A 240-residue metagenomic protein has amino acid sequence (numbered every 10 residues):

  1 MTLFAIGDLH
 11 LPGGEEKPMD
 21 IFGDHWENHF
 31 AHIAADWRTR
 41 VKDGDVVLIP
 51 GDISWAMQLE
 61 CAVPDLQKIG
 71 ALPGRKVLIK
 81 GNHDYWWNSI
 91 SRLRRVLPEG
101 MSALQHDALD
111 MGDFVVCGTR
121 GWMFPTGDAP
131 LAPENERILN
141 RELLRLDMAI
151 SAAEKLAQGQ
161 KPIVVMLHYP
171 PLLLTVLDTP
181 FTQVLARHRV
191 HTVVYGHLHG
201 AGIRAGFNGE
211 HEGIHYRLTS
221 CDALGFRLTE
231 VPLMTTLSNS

Functional and structural regions predicted by a protein language model:
T2, E15-M111, L177-V190, G213-S220: Core catalytic region of metal-dependent phosphoesterases/phosphodiesterases, especially metallo-beta-lactamase-like
T2-D8: Short, hydrophobic/glycine-enriched beta-strand segments
G7, K80, D107, R120 (+2 more regions): Residues at the C-termini of beta-strands that transition into short coil/loop
D8, G51-D52, G81-N82, H168 (+1 more regions): Active-site glycine-centered loops adjacent to acidic/histidine catalytic or metal-binding residues that shape
L9-P12, W87-V176, T235-N239: Conserved catalytic scaffold of divalent metal-dependent phosphoesterases
H32-V46, G70, P133-A205: His/acidic metal-ligating clusters that form di-metal
V77, P171-S240: Conserved beta-sheet core of the metallophosphoesterase superfamily
